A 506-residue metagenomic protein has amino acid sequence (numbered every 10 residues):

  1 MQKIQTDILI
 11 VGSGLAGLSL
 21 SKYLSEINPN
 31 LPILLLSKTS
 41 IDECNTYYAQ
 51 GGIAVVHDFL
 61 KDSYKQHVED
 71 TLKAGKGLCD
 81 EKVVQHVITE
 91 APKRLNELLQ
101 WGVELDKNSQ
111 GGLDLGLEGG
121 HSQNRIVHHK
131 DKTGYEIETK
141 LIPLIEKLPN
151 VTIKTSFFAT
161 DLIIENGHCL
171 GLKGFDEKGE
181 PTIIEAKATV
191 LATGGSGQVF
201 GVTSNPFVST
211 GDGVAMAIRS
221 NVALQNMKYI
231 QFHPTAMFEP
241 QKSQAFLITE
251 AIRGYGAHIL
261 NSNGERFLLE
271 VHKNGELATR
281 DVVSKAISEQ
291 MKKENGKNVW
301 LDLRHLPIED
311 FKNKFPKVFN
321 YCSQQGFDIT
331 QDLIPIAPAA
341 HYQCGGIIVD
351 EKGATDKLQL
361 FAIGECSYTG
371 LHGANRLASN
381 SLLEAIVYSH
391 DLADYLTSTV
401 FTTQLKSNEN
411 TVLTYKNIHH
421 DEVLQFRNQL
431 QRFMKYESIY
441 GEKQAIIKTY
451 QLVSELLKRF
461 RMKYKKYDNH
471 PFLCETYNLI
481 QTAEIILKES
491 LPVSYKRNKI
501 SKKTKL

Functional and structural regions predicted by a protein language model:
Q2-A16: Beta1/beta-strand and adjacent pyrophosphate-binding region of the FAD-binding site in flavoprotein oxidoreductases
K3-T6, L20-Y23, P29-P32, S40-D42 (+10 more regions): Glycine- and aromatic-enriched mobile tails/lids
L9-V11, I184-T193: Short hydrophobic core segments
T39-L72, K76: Conserved N-terminal glycine-rich FAD pyrophosphate-binding loop of Rossmann-like flavoproteins
C79-P92, R125-P143, K154, T203-G211 (+2 more regions): Short beta-strand to alpha-helix junction loop
Q100-E180, A192, A236-E239, I259: Conserved redox-cofactor binding core of oxidoreductases
D161-P181, F327-T369: FAD-site-proximal beta/loop scaffold in flavoenzymes
M216, V222-D332, A385-I386, Y395-T399: An anion/pyrophosphate-binding glycine-rich loop and adjacent beta-alpha core in soluble alpha-beta enzymes
